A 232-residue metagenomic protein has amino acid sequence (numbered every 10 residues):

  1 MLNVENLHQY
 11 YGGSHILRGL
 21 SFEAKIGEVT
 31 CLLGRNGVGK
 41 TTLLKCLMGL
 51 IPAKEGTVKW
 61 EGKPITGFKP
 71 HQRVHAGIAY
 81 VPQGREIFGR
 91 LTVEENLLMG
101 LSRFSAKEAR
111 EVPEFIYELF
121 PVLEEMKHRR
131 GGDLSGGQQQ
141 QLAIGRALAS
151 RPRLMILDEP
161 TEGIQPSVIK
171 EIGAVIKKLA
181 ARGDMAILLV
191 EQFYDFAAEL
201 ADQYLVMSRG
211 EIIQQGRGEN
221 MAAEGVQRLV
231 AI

Functional and structural regions predicted by a protein language model:
L33-R35: The feature captures the beta-strand-to-loop junction immediately N-terminal to the Walker
M48: Helix-to-loop junction immediately C-terminal to a conserved catalytic motif
G56-I65, A76, A109-F115, Q214: Conserved ABC transporter NBD signature motif
R130-L134: Conserved ABC ATPase signature
A147-L148: ABC ATPase C-loop
K170-G183: Helical segment within the ABC ATPase nucleotide-binding domain
